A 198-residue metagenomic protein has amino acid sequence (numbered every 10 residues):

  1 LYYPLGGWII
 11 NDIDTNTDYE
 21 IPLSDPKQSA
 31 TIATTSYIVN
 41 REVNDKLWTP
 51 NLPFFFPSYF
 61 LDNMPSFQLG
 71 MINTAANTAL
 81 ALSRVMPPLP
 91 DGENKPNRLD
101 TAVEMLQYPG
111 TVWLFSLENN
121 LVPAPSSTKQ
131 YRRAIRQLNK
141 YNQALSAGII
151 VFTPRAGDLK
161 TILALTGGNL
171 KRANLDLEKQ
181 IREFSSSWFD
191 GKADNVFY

Functional and structural regions predicted by a protein language model:
L1-P4: Hydrophobic membrane-insertion alpha-helices, especially the h-region of bacterial N-terminal signal peptides
G6-G7, L145: Generic alpha-helical secondary structure signal
N11-D12: N-terminal leader regions that mediate targeting or early regulatory function
T15-E118: N-terminal Sec/ER secretory leader and immediately downstream segment of secreted/extracellular precursors
L121-Y198: Extended amphipathic alpha-helical interaction segments
